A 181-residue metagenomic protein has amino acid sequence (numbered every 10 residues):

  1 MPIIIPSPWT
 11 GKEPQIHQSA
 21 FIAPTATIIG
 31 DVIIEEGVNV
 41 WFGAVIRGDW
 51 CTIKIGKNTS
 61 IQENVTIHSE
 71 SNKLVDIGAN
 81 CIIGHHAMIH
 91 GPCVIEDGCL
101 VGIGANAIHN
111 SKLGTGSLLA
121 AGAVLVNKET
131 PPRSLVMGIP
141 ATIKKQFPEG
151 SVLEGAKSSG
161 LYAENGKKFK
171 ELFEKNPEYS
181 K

Functional and structural regions predicted by a protein language model:
M1-Q15, D49, I55-K57, E63-V65 (+4 more regions): Glycine-rich hexapeptide-repeat left-handed beta-helix
P2-V40: N-terminal segments that cap or nucleate solenoid repeat domains
